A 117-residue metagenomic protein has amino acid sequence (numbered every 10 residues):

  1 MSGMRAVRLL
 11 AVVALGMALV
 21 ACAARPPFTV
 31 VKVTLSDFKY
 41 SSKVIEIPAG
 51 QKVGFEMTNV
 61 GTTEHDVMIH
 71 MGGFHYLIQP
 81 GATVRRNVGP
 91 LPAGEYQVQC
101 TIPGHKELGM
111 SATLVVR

Functional and structural regions predicted by a protein language model:
M1-A11: Bacterial N-terminal signal peptides that target proteins for export
A18-A21: C-terminal motif of bacterial Sec signal peptides marking the signal peptidase cleavage site
A23-R25: Bacterial signal peptide processing site
P27-G50: N-terminal edge beta-strand
S42-I45, G73-L77, R86-V88: Beta-strand-rich interaction surfaces with strong enrichment in secreted/lumenal proteins
V53, T63-H65: Short beta-strand/loop motifs in extracellular/secreted proteins, especially within beta-sandwich accessory domains
M57-N59: Asparagine-centered strand-capping/turn motif at beta-strand->loop junctions
P80-R117: Extracellular/periplasmic metallocenter environments
